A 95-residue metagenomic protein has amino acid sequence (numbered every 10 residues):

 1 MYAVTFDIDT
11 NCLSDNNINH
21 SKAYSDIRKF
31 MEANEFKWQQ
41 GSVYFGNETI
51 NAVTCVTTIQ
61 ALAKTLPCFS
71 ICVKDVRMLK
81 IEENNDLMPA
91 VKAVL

Functional and structural regions predicted by a protein language model:
Y2-A3, N11-L95: Basic nucleic-acid-binding interfaces
F6: Active-site flanking residues adjacent to catalytic metal/cofactor-binding acidic residues
